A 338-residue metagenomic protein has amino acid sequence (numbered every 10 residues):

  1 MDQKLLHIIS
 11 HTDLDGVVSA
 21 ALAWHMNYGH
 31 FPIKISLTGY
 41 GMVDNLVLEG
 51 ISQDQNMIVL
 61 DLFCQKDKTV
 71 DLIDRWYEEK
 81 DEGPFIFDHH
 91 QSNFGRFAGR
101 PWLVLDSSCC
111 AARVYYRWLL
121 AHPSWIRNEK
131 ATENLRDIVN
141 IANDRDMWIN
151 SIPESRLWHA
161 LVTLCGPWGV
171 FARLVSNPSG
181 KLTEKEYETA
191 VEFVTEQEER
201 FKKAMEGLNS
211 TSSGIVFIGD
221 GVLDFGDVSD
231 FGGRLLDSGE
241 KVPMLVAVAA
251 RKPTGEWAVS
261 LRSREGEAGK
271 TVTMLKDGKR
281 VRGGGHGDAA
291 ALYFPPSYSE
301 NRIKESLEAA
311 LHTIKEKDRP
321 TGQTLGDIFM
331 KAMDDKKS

Functional and structural regions predicted by a protein language model:
Q3-S52: Anionic-ligand anchoring segments at beta-strand to alpha-helix junctions in alpha/beta enzyme folds, i.e., glycine
H11-T12, L60-C64, G219-L223, P295: Structural motif
D13, A23, D61, D88 (+4 more regions): Divalent metal-coordination and catalytic microenvironments
S19-A20, Q53, D71, D81 (+1 more regions): Glycine-rich, acidic loop segments that terminate in or are immediately followed by a histidine
N45-E49, K68-R75, F231-R234: A short acidic, amphipathic alpha-helical/loop segment
L60-F97: Active-site cofactor/cluster-binding pocket
Q91-F171: Short alpha-helices
V139-S210: Hydrophobic, aromatic-enriched interface-forming segments
